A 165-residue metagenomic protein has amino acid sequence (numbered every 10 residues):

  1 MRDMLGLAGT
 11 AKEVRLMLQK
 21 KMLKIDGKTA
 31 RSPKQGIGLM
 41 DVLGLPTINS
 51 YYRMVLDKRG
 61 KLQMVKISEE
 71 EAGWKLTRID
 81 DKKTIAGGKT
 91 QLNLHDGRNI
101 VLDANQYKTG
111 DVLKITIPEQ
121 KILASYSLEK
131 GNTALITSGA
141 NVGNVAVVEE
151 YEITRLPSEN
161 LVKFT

Functional and structural regions predicted by a protein language model:
M1-T165: Ferredoxin-like alpha/beta domains used as RNA- or RNAP-binding modules
